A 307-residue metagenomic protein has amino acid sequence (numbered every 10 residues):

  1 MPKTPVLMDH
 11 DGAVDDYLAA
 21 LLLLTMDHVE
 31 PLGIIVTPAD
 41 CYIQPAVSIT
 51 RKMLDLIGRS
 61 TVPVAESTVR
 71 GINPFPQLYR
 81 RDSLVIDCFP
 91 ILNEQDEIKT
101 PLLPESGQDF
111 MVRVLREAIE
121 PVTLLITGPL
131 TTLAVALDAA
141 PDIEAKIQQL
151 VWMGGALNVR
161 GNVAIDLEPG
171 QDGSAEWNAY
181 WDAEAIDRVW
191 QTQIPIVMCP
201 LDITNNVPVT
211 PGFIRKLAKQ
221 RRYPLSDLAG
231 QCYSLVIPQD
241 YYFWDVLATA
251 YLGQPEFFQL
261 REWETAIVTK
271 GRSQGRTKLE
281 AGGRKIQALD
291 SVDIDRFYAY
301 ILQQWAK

Functional and structural regions predicted by a protein language model:
M1-K3, A19-P31, W177-Y180, E184 (+1 more regions): Conformational coupling and interaction surfaces
P2-R51, D96-M198, T204: Active-site histidine-anchored catalytic micro-motif
P2-T4, V47-E117, R284-V292, L302-A306: Metal-dependent C-N hydrolase catalytic cores
P38-A39, P63-T68, E94-K99, G155-L157 (+3 more regions): Short C-terminal domain-edge/linker segments immediately following a structured domain
C41-P45, N73, A156-R160, A266-G282: Short, mixed-charge aromatic SLiMs
Q44-P45, Q77, V209-F213: Short secondary-structure transition/capping segments
I57-G58, A140, G253: A broad structural signal for alpha-helix termini and local helix breaks/kinks
L78-L84, A164-L167, I214-R215: Short, surface-exposed amphipathic charged segments that create phosphate/polyanion-binding patches used for binding
